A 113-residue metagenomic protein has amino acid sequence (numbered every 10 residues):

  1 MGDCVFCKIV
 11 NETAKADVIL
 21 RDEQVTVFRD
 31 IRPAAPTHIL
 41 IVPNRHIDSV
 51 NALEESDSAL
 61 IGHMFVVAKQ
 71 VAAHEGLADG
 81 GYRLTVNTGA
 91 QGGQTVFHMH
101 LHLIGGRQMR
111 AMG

Functional and structural regions predicted by a protein language model:
M1-G113: HIT superfamily nucleotide-processing domains
